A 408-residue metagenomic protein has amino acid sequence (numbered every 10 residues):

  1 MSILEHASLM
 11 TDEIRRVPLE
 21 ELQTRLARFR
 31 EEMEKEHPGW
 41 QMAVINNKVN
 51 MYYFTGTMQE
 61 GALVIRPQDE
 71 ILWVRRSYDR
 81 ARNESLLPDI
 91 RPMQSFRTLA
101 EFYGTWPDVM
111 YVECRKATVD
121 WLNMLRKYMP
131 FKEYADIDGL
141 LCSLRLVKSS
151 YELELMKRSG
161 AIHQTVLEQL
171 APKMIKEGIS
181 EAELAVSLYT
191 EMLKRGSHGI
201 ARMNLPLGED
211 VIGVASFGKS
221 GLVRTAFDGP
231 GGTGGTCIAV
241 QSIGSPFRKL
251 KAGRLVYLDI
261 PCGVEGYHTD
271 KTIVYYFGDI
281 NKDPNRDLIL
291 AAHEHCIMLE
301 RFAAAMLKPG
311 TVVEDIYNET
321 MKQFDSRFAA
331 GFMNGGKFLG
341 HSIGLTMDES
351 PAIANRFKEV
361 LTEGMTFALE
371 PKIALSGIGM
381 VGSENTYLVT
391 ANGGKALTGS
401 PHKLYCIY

Functional and structural regions predicted by a protein language model:
M1-Y408: Active-site neighborhoods and metal-handling regions in enzymes and metal-associated proteins
